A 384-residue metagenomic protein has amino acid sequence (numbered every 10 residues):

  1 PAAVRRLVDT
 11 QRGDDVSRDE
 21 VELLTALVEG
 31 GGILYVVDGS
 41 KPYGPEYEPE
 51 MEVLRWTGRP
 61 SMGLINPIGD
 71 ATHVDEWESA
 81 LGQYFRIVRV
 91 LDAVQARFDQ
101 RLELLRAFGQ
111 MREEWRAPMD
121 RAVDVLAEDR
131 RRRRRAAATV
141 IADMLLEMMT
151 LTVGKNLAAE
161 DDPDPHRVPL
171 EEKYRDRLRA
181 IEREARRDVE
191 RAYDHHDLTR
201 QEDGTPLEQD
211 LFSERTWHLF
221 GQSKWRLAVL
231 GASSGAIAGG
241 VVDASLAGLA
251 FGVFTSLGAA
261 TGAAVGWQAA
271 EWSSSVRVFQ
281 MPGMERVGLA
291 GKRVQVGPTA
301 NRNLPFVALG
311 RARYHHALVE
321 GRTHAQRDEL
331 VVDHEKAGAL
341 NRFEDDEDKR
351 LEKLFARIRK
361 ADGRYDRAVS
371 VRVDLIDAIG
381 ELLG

Functional and structural regions predicted by a protein language model:
P1-Q11, V229, I237-G240, G248 (+1 more regions): Conserved G1/Walker A P-loop phosphate-binding module
P1-V90, Q95-A96: Conserved C-terminal guanine-recognition region of P-loop GTPase G domains, centered on the G4
I65-A136, E381: Canonical P-loop GTPase G-domain recognition
R106-V229: Extended helical scaffolds that flank P-loop GTPase cores
A192-T216, F220, E285-H334: Acidic, Ser/Thr/Pro-rich intrinsically disordered cytosolic tails and loops of eukaryotic transmembrane proteins
H218-S275: Membrane-inserting effector segments that mediate pore formation, membrane fusion, or transient membrane insertion
F251-G310: Membrane-engaging insertion elements
R322-G384: C-terminal assembly and membrane-engagement modules of membrane-active proteins
